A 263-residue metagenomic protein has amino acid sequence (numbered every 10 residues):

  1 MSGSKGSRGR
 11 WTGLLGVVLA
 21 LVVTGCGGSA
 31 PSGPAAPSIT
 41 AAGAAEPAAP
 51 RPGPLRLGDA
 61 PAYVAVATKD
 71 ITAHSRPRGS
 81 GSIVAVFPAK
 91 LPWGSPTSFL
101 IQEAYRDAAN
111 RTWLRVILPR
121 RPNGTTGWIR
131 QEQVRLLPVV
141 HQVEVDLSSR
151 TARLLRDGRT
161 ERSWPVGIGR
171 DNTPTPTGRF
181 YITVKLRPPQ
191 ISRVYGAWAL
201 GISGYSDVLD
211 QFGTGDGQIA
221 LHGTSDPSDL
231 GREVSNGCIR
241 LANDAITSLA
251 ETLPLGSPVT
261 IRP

Functional and structural regions predicted by a protein language model:
S2-L15: Bacterial N-terminal signal peptides that target proteins for export
V22-G25: C-terminal motif of bacterial Sec signal peptides marking the signal peptidase cleavage site
G27-S29: Bacterial signal peptide processing site
A36-P61, I117-V145: Boundary regions of SH3-family modules and the immediately adjacent low-complexity/disordered segments in eukaryotic
G43-R106: Beta-loop motif signature
L91-Q133: SH3/SH3-like beta-barrel superfamily modules
R120, Q133-Q142, R170-R179, L186-P263: Exported/periplasmic cell-wall-interacting domains
Q131-R170: A structural motif detector for short, solvent-exposed N-terminal "entry" segments of globular domains
